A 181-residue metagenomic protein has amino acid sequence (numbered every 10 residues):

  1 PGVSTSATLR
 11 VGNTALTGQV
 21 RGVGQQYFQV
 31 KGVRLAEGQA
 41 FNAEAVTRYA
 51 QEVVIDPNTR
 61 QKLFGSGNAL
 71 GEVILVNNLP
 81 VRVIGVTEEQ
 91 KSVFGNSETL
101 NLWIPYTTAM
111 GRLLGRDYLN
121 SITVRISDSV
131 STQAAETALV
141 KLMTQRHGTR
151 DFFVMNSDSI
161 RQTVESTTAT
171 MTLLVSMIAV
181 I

Functional and structural regions predicted by a protein language model:
P1-A40, V154: Short amphipathic beta-strand/extended segments in non-transmembrane regions
V3-S6, V46, T123, S157-I160: Short linear capping/connector segments at secondary-structure termini
S6, T17, I126-V130, R161: Short histidine/acidic/glycine/proline-rich micro-motifs that form metal- and phosphate-coordinating active-site loops
A7-V11, K91-G95, R161-E165: A short acidic, helix-capping loop that chelates divalent metal ions and anchors anionic groups
T8, G71-L75, F153: Residue-level detector of beta-strand face positions
T17, Y49, D128, L173-S176: Alpha-helical transmembrane segments of multi-pass membrane transport proteins
R21, Q25-F41, Y49-G148: Mid-to-C-terminal secondary-structure elements that act as membrane-proximal/extracytoplasmic interface segments
A138-L139, Q145-A179: Peri-transmembrane interface segments
